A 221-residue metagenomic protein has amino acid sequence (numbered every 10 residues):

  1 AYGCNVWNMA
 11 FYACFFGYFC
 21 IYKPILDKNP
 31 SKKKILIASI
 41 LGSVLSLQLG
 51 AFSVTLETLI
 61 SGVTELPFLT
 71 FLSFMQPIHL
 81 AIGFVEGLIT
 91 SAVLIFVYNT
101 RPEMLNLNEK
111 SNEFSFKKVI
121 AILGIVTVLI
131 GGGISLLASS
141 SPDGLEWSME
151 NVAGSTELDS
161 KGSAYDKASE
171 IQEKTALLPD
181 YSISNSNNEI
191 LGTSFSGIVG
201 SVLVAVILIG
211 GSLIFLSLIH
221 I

Functional and structural regions predicted by a protein language model:
Y2-Y12, A81-V85: Membrane-interface loop-to-helix entry segments
N8-G50: Short helix-perturbing small/polar motifs within transmembrane alpha-helices
C14-C20, S43-T55, T90-I95, L123-S135 (+1 more regions): Hydrophobic core segments of alpha-helical transmembrane domains in multi-pass membrane transport and ion-translocation
T55-E65, S140-S141: Membrane-helix interface motif
F71-I125, L129: Alpha-helical transmembrane segments and their cytosolic interface
V126-E173: Aromatic-rich transmembrane-lumenal/periplasmic boundary elements in polytopic membrane proteins
I171-I209: Individual transmembrane alpha-helix segments
I219-I221: Conserved small/polar residues in nucleotide/adenosyl-binding loops
